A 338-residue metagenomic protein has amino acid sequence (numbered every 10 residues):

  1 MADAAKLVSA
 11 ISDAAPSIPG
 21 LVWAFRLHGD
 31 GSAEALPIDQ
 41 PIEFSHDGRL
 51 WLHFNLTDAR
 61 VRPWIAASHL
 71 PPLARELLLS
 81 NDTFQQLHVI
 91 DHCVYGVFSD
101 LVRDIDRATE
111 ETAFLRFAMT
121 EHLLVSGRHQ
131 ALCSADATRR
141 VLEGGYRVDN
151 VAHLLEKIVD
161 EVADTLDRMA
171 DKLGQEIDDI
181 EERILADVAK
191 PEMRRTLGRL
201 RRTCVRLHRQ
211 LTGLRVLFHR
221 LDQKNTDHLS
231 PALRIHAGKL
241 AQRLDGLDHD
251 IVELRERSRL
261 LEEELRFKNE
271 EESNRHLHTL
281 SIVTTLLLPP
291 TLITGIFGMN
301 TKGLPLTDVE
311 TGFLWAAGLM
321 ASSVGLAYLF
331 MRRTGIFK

Functional and structural regions predicted by a protein language model:
M1-S230, R243-G246, E253, L306 (+1 more regions): Peripheral, non-transmembrane regulatory/ligand-interaction domains of membrane transport proteins
R220-R234, S258-E270: Long amphipathic alpha-helical coiled-coil segments
Q242-K338: Hydrophobic alpha-helical transmembrane segments and their immediately adjacent juxtamembrane loops
